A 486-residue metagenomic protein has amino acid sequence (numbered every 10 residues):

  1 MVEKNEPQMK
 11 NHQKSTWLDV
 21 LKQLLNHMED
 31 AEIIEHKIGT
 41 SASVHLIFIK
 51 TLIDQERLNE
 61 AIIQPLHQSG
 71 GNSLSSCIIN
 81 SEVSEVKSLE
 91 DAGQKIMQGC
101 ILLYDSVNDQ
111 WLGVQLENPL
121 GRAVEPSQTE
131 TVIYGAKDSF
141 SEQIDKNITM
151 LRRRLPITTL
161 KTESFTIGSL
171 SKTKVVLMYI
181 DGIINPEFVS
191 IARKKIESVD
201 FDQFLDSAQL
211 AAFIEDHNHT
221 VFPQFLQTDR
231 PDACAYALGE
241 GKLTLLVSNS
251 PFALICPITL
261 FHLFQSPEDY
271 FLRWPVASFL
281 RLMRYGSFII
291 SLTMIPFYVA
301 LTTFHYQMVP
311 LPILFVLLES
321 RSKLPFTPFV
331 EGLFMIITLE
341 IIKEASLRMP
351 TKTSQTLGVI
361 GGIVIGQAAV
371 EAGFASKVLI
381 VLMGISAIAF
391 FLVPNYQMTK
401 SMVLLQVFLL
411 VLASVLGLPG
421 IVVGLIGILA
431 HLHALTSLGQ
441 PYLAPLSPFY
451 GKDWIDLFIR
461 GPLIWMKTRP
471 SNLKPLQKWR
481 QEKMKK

Functional and structural regions predicted by a protein language model:
M1-T293, Q307, L311, L432-K486: Membrane-embedded alpha-helical signal segments
F297-A300, P310-L318, S322-K486: Generic detector of multi-pass transmembrane helix bundles and their immediately adjacent loops in polytopic membrane
